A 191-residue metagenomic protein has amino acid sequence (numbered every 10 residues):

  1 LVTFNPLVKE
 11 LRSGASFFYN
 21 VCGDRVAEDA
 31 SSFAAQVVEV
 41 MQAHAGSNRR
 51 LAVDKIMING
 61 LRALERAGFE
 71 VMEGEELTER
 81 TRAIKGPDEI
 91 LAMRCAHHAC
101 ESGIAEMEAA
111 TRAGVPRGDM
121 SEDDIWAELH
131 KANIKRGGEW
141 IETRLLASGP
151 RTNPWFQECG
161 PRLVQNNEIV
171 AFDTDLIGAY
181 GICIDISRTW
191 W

Functional and structural regions predicted by a protein language model:
L1-G103: A composition/biophysics-driven feature that prefers long, compositionally simple stretches
P6-N20, E106-E108, L129, N133 (+1 more regions): A short, terminal or domain-edge coil/loop segment
A27, A67, P87, R94-H97 (+5 more regions): Generic preference for flexible, low-structure residues
Q36, V40, A110, A132: Residues that form generic nucleotide/phosphate-binding pockets
G60, M72-I84, P116-W191: Short catalytic-site patches enriched in acidic/histidine residues that coordinate or position cofactors/metals
H97-E108, E122-K131: Active-site pocket-lining segments that scaffold enzyme catalytic pockets across diverse folds
E108-R117: C-terminal helix-coil-helix/basic helical segment that borders enzyme active sites and/or dimer interfaces and provides
